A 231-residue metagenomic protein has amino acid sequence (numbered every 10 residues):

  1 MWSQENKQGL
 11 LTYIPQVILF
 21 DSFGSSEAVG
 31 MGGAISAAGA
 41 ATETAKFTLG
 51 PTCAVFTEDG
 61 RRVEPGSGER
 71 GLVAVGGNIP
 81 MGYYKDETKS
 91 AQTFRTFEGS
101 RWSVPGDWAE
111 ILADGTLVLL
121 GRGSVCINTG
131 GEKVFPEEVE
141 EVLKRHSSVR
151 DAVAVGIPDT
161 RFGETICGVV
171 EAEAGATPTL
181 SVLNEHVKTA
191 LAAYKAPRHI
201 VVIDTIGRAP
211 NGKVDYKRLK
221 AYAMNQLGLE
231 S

Functional and structural regions predicted by a protein language model:
M1-E43, T48-A54, R62-P65: Gly/Ser/Thr-rich phosphate-binding loop
V17, P51, V149-R150, R198: A structural micro-motif
F20, I200-I203: General small-molecule cofactor/ligand-binding pocket signal
G24, S67, G71, G76-G77 (+7 more regions): AMP-binding/adenylate-forming catalytic core of the ANL superfamily
T48-G50, S103-P105, V201: Short, small/polar residue-rich loop motifs at catalytic or cofactor-binding pockets
A54-F56, V155: Conserved positions in beta-strands of structured domains
A221-S231: Acidic/polar alpha-helix N-cap and adjacent early helical turns within long charge-rich amphipathic helices/linkers
